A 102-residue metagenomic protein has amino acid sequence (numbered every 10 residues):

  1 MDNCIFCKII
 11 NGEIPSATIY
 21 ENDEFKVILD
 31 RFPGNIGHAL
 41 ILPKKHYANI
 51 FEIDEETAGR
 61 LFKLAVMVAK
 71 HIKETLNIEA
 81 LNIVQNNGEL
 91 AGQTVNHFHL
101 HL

Functional and structural regions predicted by a protein language model:
M1-L102: HIT superfamily nucleotide-processing domains
